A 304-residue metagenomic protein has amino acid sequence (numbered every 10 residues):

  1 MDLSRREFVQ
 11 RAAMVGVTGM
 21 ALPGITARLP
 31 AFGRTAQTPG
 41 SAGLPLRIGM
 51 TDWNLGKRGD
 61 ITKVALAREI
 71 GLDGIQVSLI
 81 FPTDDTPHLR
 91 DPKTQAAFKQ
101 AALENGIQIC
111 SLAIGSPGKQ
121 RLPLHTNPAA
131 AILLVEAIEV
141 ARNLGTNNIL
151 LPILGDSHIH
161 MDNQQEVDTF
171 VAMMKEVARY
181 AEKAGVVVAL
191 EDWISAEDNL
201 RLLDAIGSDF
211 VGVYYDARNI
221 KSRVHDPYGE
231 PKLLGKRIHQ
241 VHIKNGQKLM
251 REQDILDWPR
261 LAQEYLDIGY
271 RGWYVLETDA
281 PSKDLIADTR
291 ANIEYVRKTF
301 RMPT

Functional and structural regions predicted by a protein language model:
D2-R47, G56-G71, A196-V211, Y215-T304: Histidine-acidic metal/acid-base catalytic patches
A12-T26, T62-V64, R68, A101-S111 (+3 more regions): Active-site acidic/histidine proton-transfer and metal-coordination neighborhood in alpha/beta enzyme cores
T38-G49, C110-Q120: N-terminal small/glycine-rich loop or linker at the start of catalytic domains across soluble metabolic enzymes
M50-N54, V77-L79, S111-S116, L151-I153 (+4 more regions): A cross-domain feature marking catalytic cores of carbohydrate-active enzymes and several ubiquitous metabolic/repair
S78-K99, L154-I159: Glycine-rich, proline-tolerant flexible connector loops at the mouths of alpha/beta enzymes
